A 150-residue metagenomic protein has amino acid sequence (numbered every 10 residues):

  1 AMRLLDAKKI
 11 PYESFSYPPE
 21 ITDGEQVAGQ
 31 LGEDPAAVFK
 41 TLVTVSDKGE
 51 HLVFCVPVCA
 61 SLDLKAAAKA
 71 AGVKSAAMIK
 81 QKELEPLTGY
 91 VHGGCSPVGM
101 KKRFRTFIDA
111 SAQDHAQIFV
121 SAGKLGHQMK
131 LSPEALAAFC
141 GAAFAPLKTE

Functional and structural regions predicted by a protein language model:
A1-E150: Extended, low-hydrophobicity, polar/charged segments
